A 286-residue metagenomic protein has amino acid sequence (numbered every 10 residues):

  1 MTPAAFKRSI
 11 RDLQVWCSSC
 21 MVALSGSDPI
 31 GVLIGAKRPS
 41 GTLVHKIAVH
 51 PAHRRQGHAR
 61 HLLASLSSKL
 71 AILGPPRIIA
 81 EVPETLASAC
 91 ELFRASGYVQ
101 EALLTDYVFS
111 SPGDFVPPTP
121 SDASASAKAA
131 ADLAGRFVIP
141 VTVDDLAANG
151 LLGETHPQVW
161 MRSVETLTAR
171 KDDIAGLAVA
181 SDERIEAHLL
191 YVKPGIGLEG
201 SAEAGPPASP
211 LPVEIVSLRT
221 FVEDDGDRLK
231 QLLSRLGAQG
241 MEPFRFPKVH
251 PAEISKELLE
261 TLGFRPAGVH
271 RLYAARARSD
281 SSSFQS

Functional and structural regions predicted by a protein language model:
M1-L66: Active-site-proximal cofactor/substrate-binding loop regions of enzyme domains
M1-P3, A95-S209: Amide-forming acyltransferase catalytic core, primarily the GNAT-like/NAT-type and related acyltransferase folds
R8-V22, D28-G31, L43, E165-A178 (+3 more regions): A short helix-loop-beta-strand connector motif used in the catalytic cores of GNAT acetyltransferases and, in some
S40-A52, L198-D224: Conserved acetyl-CoA binding element of GNAT-fold acetyltransferases
V49, R55-S68, A95, V222-A238: Conserved acetyl-CoA-binding loop-helix of GNAT-fold acetyltransferases
R60, E84-L103, H250-G268: Conserved active-site alpha-helix within GNAT-family acetyltransferase domains
L70-P83, Q239-H250: Conserved GNAT acetyl-CoA-binding A-motif
V82-P83, V192-P194, S217-E223, F246-A252: Structural motif
